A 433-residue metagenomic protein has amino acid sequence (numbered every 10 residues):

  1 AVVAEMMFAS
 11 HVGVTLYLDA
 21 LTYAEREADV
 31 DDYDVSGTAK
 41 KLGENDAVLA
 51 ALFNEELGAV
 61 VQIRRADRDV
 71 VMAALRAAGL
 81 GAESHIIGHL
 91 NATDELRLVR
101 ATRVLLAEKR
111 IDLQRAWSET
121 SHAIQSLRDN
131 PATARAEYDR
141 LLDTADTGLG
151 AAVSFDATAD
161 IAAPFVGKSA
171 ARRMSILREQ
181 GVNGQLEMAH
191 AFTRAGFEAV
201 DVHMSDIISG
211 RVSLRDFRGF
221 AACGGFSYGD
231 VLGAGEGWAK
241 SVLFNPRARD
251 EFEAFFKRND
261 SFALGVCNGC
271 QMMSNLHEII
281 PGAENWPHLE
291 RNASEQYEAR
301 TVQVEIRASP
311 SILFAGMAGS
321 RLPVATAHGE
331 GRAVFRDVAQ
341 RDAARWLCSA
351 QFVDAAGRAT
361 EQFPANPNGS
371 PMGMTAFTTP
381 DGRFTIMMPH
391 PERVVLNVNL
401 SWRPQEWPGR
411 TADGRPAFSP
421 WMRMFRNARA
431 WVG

Functional and structural regions predicted by a protein language model:
A1-E55, R64-R173, G181: Intein/HINT protein-splicing elements and their conserved insertion hotspots or analogous self-processing inserts
A1-F8, G181-Q185, G269, T326 (+3 more regions): Conserved phosphate/anionic-ligand binding catalytic regions in large, soluble enzymes, centered on
V2-H11, A73-G81, H190-R194, F217 (+4 more regions): Short, solvent-exposed amphipathic alpha-helical segments in soluble enzyme and RNA/protein-processing domains
F8, A24, L42-N45, A50-E55 (+12 more regions): Solvent-exposed alpha-helices and their adjacent loops that cap or buttress functional pockets in soluble metabolic
E56-V60, R64-D67, D260, C270: Mobile "lid/hinge" segments at catalytic clefts and subdomain interfaces of large enzymes
I87, G210-V212, R249, E253-A254 (+1 more regions): Amide-donor transfer/coupling interface in amidating biosynthetic enzymes
T102-V266, C270-N285, E290-E298, P371 (+1 more regions): N-terminal beta1-alpha1 cap of cysteine-dependent amidohydrolase-like domains
